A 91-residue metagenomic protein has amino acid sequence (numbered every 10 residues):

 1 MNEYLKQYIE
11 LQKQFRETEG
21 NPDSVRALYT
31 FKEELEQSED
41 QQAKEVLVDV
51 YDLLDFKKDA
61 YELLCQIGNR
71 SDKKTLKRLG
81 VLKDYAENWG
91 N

Functional and structural regions predicted by a protein language model:
E3-E10, E39-K44, K74-T75: Generic helix N-cap/helix-start motif at coil->alpha-helix transitions
Y8-F15, V48, C65: Conserved small-residue packing positions in alpha-helical repeats and bundles
E19, Q42-A43, D72-L79, G90: Boundary/linker segments of alpha-helical solenoid repeat arrays
E19-Y29: Helix-turn-helix repeat elements of alpha-solenoid scaffolds
A27, F31-E34, I67: Alpha-helical solenoid scaffolds that mediate protein-protein interactions, centered on TPR/SEL1-like repeats but also
Y61-S71: TPR/TPR-like (Sel1-like) alpha-helical repeat modules
